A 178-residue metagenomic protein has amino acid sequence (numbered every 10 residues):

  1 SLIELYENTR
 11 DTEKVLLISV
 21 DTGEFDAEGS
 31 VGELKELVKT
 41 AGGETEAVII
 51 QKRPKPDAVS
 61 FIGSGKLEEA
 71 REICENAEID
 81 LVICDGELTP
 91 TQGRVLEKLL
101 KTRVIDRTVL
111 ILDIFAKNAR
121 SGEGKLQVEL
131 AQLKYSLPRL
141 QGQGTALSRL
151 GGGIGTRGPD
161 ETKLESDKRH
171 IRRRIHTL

Functional and structural regions predicted by a protein language model:
S1-R107, I111-L112: N-terminal accessory targeting/assembly segments
L110-L178: Extended, highly charged alpha-helical segments
